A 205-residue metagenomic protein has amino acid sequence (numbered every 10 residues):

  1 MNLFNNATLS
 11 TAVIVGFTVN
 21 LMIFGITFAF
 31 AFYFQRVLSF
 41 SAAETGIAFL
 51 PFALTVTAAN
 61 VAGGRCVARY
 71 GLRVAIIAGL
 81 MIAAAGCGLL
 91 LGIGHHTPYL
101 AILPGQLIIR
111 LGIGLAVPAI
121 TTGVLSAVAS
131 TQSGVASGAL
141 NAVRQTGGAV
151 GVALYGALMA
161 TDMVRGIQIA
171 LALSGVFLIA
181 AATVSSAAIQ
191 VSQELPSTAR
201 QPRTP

Functional and structural regions predicted by a protein language model:
M1-P196, P202: 12-transmembrane solute porter fold
